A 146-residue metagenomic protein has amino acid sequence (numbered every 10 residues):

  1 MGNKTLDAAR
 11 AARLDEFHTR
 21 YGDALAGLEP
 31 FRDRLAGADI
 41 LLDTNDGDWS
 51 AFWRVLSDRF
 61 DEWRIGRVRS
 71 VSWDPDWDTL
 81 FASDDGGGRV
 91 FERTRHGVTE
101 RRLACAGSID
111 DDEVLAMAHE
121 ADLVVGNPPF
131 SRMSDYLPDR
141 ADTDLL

Functional and structural regions predicted by a protein language model:
M1-T94, A104: S-adenosyl-L-methionine
I40-G47, G97-L146: Conserved proline-anchored active-site loop of SAM-dependent methyltransferases that bridges a beta-strand
